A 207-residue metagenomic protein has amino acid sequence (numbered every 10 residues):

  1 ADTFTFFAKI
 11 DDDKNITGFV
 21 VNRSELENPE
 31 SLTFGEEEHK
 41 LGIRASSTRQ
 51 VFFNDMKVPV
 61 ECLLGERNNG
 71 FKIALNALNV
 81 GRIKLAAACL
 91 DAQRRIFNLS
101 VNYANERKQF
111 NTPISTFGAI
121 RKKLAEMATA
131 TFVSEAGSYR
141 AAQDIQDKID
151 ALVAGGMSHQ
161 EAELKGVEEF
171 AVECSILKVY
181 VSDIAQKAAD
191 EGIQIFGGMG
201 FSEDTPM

Functional and structural regions predicted by a protein language model:
A1-L32: A short core secondary-structure module
A1-T3, D13-I16, S46-T48, L78 (+1 more regions): Short, solvent-exposed loop/turn segments at the edges of secondary structure
T33-E135, F170, C174-S175, V179: Glycine-rich beta->alpha junctions and the first turn(s) of the following alpha-helix
I43, D150, L164-M207: Alpha-helix capping/hinge segments and adjacent helical runs
L75, N98-N105, Y139-A142, Q146 (+1 more regions): Amphipathic, well-packed alpha-helical segments that form the structural scaffold of globular domains
V101-N102, K123-E161: Loop-to-helix element that buttresses phosphate recognition and phosphoryl-transfer chemistry
T116-K123, E161, G198, P206-M207: A glycine-rich phosphate-binding loop feature that marks nucleotide/adenosyl-phosphate handling sites
